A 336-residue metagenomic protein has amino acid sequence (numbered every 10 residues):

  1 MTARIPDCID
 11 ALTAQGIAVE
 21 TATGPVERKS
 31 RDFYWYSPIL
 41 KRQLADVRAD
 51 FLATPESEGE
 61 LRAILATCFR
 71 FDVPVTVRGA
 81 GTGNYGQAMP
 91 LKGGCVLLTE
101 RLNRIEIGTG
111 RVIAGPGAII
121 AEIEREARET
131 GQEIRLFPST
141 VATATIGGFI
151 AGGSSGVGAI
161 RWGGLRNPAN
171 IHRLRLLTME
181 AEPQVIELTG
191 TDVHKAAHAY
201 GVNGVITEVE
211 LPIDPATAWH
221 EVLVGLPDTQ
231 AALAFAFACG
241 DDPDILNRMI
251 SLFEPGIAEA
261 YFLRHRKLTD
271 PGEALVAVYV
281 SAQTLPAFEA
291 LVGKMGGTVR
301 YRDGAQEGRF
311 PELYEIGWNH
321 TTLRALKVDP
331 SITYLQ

Functional and structural regions predicted by a protein language model:
M1-A66, T82-G110, I257, Y261-R264 (+1 more regions): N-terminal flexible segment immediately upstream of the FAD-binding catalytic core in FAD-dependent oxidoreductases
A18, P74, E133, I245 (+1 more regions): Residue-level detector of anion-binding/catalytic polar loops
V19-T23, A53-P55, V75-G79, L97-T99 (+8 more regions): General beta-strand structural signal in soluble alpha/beta enzymes
R28-D32, C239-Q336: C-terminal substrate-recognition/cap domain of FAD-linked oxidoreductases
P38-R48, A88-A121, R125, E133 (+4 more regions): Glycine-/small-residue-rich beta-strand-loop submotif within the FAD-binding core of flavoenzymes
E60-A63, E122, Q230-F235, Q283-L291: Short, conserved charged micro-motifs
I120-A121, R125-S251: FAD-binding subdomain of flavoenzyme oxidoreductases
